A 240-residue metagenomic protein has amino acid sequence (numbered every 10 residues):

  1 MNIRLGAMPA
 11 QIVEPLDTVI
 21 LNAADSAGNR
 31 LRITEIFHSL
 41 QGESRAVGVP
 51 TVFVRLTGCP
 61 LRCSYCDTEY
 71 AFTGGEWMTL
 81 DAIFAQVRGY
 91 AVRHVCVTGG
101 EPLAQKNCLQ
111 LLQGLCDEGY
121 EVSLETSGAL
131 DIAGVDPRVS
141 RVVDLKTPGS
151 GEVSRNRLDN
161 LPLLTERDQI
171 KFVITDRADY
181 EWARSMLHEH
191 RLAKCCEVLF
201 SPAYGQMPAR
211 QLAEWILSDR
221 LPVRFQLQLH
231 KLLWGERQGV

Functional and structural regions predicted by a protein language model:
N2-G74, G89-Y90, K231, G235-V240: N-terminal [4Fe-4S]-dependent radical SAM core
I3, I12, I20, I33-I36 (+5 more regions): Weak global preference for isoleucine
L31, P50-F53, T57, L61-S140: Conserved Radical SAM active-site core
Q41, F84-R88, H188: Generic structural signal for well-ordered alpha-helical scaffold segments
R45, C66, G75-M78, V95 (+4 more regions): Short linear functional motifs in flexible/disordered or boundary regions
A104-V240: Conserved AdoMet/S-adenosylmethionine-binding subsite of the radical SAM
